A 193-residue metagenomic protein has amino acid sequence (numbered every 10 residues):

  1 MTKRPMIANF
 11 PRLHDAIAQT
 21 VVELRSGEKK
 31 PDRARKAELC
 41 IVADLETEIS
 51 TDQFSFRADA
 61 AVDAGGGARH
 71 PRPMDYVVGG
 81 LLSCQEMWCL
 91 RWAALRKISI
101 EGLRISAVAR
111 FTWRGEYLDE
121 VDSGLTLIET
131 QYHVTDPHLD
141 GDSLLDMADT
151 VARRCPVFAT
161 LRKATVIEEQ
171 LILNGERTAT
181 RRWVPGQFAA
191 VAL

Functional and structural regions predicted by a protein language model:
M1-G79, R91-L193: Extended beta-strand/beta-hairpin segments
G80-Q85: Alpha-helical metal-binding/catalytic segments enriched in His/Glu/Asp
W88: Short Gly/charged-rich anion-binding patches and loops
